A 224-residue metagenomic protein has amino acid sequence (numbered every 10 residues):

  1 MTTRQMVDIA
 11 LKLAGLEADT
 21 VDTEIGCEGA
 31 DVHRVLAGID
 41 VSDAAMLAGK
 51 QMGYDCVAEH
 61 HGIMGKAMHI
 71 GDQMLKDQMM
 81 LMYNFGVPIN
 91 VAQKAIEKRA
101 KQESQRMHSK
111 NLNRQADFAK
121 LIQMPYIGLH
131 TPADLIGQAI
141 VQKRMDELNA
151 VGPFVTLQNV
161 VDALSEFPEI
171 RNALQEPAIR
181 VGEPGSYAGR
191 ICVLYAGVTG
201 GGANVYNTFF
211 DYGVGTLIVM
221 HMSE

Functional and structural regions predicted by a protein language model:
M1-E224: Non-catalytic interface/targeting segments
